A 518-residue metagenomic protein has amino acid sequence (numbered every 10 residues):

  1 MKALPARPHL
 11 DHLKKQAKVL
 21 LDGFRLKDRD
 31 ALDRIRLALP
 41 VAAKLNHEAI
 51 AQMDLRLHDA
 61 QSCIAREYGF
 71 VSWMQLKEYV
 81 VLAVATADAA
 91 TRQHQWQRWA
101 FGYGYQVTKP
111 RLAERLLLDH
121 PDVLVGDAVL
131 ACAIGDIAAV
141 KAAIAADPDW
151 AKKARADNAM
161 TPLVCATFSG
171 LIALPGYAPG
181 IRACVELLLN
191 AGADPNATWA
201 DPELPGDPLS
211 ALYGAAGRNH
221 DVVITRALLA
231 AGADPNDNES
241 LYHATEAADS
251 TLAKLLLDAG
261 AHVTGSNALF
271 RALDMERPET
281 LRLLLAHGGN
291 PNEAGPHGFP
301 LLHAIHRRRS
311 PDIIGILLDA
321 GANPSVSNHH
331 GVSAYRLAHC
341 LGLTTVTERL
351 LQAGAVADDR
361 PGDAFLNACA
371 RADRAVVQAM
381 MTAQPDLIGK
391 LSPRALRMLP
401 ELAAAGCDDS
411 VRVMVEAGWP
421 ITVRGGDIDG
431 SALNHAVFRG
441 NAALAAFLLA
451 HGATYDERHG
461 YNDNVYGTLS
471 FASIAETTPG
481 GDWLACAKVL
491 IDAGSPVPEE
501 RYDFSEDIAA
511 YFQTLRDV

Functional and structural regions predicted by a protein language model:
M1-E114, I134: Intrinsically disordered, low-complexity eukaryotic regions enriched in glycine, serine and charged residues
M53-V81, R307, P311-A353: Extended, hydrophobic interaction surfaces within ordered domains
V84-V107, R111-E114, L118-D127, L257-A268 (+4 more regions): Ankyrin-repeat-protein effector appendages
A90-Y103, V123-L130, K152-I172, T198-A216 (+9 more regions): Ankyrin-repeat boundary/"N-cap" motif
F101-Q106, S169-A183, A216-D221, S310 (+1 more regions): Short coil/turn connectors between adjacent alpha-helices in alpha-solenoid helical repeat scaffolds
L112, A139, G180-C184, V223-I224 (+9 more regions): Conserved ankyrin/ankyrin-like repeat signature
E114-P121, A142-W150, A183-D194, R226-A233 (+8 more regions): Ankyrin repeat domain, specifically the short helix-to-loop turn at the C-terminus of the second helix of each repeat
G135, G180, N219-H220, A248 (+7 more regions): Ankyrin-repeat intra-repeat helix-capping/turn positions
